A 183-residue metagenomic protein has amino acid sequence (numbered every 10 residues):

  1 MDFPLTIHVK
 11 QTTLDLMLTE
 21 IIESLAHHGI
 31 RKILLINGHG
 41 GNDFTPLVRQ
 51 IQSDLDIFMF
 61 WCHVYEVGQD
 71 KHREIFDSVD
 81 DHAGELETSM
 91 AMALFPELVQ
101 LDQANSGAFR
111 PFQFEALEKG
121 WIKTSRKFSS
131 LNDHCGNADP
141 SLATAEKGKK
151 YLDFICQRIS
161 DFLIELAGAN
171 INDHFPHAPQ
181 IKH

Functional and structural regions predicted by a protein language model:
M1-H183: Extended, histidine- and acidic-residue-enriched regions that form the cofactor-binding/catalytic faces
